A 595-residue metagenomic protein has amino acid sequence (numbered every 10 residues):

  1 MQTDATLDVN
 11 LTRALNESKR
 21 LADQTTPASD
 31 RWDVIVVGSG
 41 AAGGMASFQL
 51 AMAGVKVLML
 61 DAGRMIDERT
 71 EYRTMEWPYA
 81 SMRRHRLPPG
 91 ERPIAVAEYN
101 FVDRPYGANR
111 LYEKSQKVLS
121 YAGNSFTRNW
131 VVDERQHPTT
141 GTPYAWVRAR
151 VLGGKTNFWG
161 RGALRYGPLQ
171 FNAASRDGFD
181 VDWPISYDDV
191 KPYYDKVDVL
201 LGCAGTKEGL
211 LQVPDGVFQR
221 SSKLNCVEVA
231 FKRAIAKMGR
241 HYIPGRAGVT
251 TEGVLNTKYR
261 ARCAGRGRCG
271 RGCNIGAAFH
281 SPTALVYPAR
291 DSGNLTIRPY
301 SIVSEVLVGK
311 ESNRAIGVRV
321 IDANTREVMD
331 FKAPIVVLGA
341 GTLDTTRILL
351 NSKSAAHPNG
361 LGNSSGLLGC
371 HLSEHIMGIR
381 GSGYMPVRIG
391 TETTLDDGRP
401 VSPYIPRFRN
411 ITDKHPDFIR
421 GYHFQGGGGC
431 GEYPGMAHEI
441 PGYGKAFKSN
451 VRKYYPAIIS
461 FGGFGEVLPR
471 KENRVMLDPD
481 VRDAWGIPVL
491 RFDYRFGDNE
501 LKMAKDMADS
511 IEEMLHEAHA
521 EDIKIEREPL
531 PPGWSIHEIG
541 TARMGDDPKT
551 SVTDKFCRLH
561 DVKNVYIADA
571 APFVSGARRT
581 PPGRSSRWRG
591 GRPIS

Functional and structural regions predicted by a protein language model:
M1-V34, M52-A53, D67-H85, P89-E91 (+2 more regions): Extreme N-terminal leader/targeting segments of oxidoreductases
Q2-T6, R83-A145, R150-V151, K155-Q170 (+2 more regions): Conserved redox-cofactor binding core of oxidoreductases
R31, P244-G248, R262-C269, S304-L307 (+5 more regions): A glycine-rich dinucleotide-binding beta-alpha-beta segment and adjacent secondary-structure elements that constitute
V34-M59: N-terminal Rossmann-like FAD-binding beta1-loop-alpha1 element of flavoenzymes
G40-A41, S222, L343, P572: Residue-level detector of alpha-helix initiation sites
M52, K56, A62-P89, S292 (+7 more regions): Glycine-rich loop(s) and the adjacent beta-strand/alpha-helix scaffold that form part
S120-R148, L152-K155, W183-Y187, S365-L490 (+4 more regions): FAD cofactor-binding and catalytic pocket of flavoenzymes
S575-P593: A conserved FAD-binding loop/helix module that cradles the flavin
